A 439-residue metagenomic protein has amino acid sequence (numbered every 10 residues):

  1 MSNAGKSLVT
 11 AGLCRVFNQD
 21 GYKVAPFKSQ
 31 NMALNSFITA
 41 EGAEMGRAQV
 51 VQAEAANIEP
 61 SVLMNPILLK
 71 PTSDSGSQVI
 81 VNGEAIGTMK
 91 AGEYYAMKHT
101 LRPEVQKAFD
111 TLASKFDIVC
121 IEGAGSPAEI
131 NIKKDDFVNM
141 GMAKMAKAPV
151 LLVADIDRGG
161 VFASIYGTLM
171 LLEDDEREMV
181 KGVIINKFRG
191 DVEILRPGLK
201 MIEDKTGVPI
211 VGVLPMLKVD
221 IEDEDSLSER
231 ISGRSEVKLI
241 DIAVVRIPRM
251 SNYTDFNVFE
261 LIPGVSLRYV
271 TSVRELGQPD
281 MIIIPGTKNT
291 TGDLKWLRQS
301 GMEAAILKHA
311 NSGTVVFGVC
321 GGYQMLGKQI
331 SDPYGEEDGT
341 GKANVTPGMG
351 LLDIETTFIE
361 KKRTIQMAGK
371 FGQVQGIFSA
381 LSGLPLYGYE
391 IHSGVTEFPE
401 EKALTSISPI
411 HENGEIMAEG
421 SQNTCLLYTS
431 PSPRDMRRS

Functional and structural regions predicted by a protein language model:
M1-T10: Glycine-rich phosphate-binding P-loop
A11-R15, K288-Y387: Cysteine-nucleophile active-site neighborhood
C14-E93: N-terminal phosphate/diphosphate-binding loop that engages ATP/GTP or pyrophosphate donors across diverse enzyme folds
A85-I121: Phosphate-binding/switch loop-helix module in NTP-utilizing enzymes
K134-A146, L151-V237: Internal gly/pro-rich beta-alpha loop/helix module that stabilizes soluble enzyme cofactors or their anionic handles
S251-V316: Phosphate-binding active sites in nucleotide-utilizing proteins
V374-T424: Catalytic beta-strand/loop cores that center a nucleophilic Ser/Cys/Thr and support acyl-enzyme chemistry
Y428-D435: Conserved small/polar residues in nucleotide/adenosyl-binding loops
